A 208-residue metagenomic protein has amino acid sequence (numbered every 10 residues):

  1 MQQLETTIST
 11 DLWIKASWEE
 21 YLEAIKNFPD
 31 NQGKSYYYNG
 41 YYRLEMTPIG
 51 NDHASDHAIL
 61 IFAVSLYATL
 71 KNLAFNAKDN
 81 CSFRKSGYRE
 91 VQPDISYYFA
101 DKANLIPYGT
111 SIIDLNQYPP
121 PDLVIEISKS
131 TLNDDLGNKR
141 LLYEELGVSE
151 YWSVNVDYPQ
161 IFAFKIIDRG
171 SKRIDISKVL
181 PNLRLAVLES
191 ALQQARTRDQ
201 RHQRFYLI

Functional and structural regions predicted by a protein language model:
M1-I208: Gly/Pro/Ser/Thr-rich low-complexity, intrinsically disordered segments predominantly at protein N-termini
